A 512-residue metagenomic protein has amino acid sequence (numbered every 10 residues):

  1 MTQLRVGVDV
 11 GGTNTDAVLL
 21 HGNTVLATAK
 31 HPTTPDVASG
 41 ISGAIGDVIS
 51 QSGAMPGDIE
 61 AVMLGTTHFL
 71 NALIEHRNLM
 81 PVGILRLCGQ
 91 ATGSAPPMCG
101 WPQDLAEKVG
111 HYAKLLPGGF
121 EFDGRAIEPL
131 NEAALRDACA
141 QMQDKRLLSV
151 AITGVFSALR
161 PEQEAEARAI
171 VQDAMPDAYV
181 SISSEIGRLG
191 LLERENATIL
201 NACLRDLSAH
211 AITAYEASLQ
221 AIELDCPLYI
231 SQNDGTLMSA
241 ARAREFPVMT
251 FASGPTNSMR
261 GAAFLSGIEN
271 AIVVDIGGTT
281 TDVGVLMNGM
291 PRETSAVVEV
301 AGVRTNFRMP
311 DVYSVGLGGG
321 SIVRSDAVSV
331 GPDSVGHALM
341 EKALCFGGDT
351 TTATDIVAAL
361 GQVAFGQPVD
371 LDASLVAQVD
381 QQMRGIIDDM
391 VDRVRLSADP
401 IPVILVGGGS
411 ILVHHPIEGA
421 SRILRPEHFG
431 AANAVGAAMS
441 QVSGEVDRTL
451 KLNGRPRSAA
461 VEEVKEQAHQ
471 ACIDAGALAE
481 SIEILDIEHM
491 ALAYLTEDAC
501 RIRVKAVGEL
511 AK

Functional and structural regions predicted by a protein language model:
M1-K512: N-terminally biased helix-coil "hinge/interface" segments that flank
